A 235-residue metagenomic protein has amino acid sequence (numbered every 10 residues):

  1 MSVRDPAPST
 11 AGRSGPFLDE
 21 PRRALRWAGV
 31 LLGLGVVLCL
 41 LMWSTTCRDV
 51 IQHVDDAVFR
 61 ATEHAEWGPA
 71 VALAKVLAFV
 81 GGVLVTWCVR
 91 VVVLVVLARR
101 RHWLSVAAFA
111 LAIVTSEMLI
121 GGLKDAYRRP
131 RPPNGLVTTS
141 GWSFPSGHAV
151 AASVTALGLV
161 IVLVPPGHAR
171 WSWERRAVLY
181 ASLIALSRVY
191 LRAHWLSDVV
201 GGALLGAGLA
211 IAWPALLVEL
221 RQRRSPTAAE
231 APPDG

Functional and structural regions predicted by a protein language model:
M1-V85, D125-G135: N-terminal transmembrane-helix/juxtamembrane module of multi-pass inner/ER membrane proteins
S2, L40-L41, D49, H53 (+5 more regions): Transmembrane alpha-helix boundary/anchor motif
R13-G33, R101-A108, G167-R176, L196 (+1 more regions): N-terminal export and membrane-targeting signals
L32, V36, A110-E117, A203 (+1 more regions): Alpha-helical transmembrane spans of integral membrane proteins, capturing the lipid-embedded, hydrophobic core of TM
L40, I120-R131, L183-H194: C-terminal ends of transmembrane alpha-helices and the immediately adjacent extracellular/lumenal or cytosolic loop
M42-T46, F59, I120-K124, R128 (+3 more regions): Membrane-water interface at transmembrane helix exits
H53, C88-V91, V95-A169, A177: Membrane-interface loops
G135-G235: Membrane-embedded catalytic cores of phosphoryl/pyrophosphoryl-handling enzymes
